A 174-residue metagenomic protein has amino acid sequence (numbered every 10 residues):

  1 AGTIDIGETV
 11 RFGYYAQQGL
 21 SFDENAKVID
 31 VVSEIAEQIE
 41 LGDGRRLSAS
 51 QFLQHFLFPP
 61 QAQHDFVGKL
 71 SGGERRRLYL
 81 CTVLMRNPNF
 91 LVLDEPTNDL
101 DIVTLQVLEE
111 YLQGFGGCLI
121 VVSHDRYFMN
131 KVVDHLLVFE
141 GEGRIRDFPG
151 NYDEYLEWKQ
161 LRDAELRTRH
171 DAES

Functional and structural regions predicted by a protein language model:
A1-S174: ABC ATP-binding cassette signature C-motif
